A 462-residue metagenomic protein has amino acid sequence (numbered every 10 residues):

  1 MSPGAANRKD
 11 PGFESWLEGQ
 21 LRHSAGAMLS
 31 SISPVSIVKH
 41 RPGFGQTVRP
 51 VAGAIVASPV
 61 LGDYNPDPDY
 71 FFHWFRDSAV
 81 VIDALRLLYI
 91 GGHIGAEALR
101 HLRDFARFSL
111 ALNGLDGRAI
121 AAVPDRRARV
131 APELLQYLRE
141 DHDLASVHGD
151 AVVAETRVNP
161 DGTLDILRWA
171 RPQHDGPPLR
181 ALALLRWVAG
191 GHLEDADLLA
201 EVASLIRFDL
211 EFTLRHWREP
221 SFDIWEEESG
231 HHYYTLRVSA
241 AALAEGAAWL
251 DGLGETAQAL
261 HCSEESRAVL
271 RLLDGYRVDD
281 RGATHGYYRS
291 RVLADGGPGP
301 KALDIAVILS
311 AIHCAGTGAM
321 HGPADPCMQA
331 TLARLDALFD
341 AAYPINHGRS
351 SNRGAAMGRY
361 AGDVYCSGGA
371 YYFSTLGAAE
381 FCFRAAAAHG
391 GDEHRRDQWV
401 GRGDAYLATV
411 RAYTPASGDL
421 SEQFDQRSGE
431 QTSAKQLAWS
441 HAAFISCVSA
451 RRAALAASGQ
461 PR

Functional and structural regions predicted by a protein language model:
S2-R76, D104, F108, L112-P160: Low-complexity, Ser/Thr/Pro/Gly-enriched N-terminal "stalk/linker" regions
P11-Q46, P59, R118, A268-R289 (+2 more regions): Non-catalytic carbohydrate-binding regions of carbohydrate-active enzymes
E14-L29, A79-I82, R86, A96-N113 (+9 more regions): Hydrophobic core segments within long, regular secondary-structure runs in both alpha- and beta-rich folds
V56-D67, V153-A170, L214-H231, G286-G296 (+2 more regions): Acidic/His metal-coordination segments adjacent to aromatic residues that form catalytic metal sites in metalloenzymes
D69-V80, D104, R171-L182, S204 (+5 more regions): Aromatic- and histidine-enriched alpha-helix N-cap/loop-to-helix transition segments that scaffold the rims
A79-A96, L179-D195, V238-E255, L309-P323 (+3 more regions): Well-ordered alpha-helical scaffold segments within catalytic/enzyme domains
L110-D165, Y233-L236, A240, A259-G377 (+1 more regions): Extended ligand-binding clefts on enzyme/binding-domain cores
A119-R207, T213-H216, P220-E227: Active-site lining segments of carbohydrate-active enzymes
